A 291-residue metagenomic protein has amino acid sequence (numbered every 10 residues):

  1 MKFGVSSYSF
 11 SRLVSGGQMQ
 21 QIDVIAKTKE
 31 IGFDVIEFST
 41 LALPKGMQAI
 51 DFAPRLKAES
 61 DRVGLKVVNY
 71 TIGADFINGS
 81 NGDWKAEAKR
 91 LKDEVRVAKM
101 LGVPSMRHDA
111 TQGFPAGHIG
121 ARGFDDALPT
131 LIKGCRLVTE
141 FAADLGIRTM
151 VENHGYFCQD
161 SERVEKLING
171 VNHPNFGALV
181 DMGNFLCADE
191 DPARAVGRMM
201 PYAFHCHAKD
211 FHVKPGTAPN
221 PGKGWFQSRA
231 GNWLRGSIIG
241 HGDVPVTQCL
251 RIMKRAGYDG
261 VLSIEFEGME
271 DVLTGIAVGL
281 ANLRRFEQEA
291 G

Functional and structural regions predicted by a protein language model:
M1-Q18: Boundary/entry segment of secreted carbohydrate-active catalytic domains
V5, T28, I36, S60 (+7 more regions): Conserved, mostly hydrophobic/aromatic
Y8-F10, S39-L41, I72-D75, T111-G113 (+4 more regions): Active-site beta-loop-alpha junctions enriched in small/polar residues
S15-T28, K85-R96, A188-V196, V246-C249: Short, acidic/polar
Q20-L41, G102: Catalytic domains of carbohydrate-active enzymes, especially glycoside hydrolases
A26, V35-I36, Y70, I132-D243: Acidic/histidine-rich catalytic cores of soluble enzymes
E37-K57, A110-G117: Glycine-rich, proline-tolerant flexible connector loops at the mouths of alpha/beta enzymes
A58-K66, I77-A178, C187, R198: Active-site acidic/histidine proton-transfer and metal-coordination neighborhood in alpha/beta enzyme cores
